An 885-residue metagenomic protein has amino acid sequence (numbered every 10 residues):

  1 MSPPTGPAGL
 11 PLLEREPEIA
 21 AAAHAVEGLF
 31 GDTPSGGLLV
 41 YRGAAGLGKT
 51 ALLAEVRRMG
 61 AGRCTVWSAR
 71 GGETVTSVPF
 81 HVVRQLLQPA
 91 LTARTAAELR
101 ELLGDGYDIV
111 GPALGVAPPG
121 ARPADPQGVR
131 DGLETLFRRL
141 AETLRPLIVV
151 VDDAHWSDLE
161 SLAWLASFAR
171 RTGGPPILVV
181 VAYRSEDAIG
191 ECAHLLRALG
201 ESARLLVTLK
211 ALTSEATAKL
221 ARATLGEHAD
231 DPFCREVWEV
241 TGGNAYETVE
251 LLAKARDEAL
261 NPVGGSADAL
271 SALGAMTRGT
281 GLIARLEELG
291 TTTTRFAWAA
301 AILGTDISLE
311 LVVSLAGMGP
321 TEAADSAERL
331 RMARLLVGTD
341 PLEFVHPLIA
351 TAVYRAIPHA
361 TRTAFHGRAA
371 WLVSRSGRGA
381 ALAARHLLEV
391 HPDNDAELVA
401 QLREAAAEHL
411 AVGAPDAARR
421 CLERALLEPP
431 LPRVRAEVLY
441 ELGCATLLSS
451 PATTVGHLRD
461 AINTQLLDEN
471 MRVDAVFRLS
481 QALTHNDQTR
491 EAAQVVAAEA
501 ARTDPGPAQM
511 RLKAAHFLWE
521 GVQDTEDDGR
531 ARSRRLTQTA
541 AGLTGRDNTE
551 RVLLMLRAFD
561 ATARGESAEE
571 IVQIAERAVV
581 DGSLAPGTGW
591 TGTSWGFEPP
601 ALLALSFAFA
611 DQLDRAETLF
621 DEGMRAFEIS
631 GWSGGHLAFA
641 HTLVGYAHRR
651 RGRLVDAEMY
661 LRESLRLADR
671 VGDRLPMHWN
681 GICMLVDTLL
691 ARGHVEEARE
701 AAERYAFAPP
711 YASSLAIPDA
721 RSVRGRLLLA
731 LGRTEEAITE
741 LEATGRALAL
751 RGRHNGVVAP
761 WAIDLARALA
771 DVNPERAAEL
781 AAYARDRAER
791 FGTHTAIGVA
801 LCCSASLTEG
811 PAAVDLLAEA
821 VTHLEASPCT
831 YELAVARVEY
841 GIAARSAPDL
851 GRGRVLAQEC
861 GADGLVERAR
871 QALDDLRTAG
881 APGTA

Functional and structural regions predicted by a protein language model:
M1-V26, D108-A121, A267, S271-R278 (+1 more regions): Conserved adenine-nucleotide phosphate-binding loops and their immediately adjacent elements
L38, L52-M59, D306, D325-S326 (+15 more regions): Extended alpha-helical scaffolding segments used for macromolecular assembly and cargo binding
R42, W67-T76, Y183-S185, L209: A short hydrophobic beta-strand->loop->alpha-helix junction that borders the nucleotide-binding pocket of P-loop NTPases
L47, A216-T224, H228-R420, R424-L427 (+1 more regions): Short secondary-structure boundary elements
A51, H81, G173-E236, V240 (+3 more regions): Alpha-helical sensor/transducer elements of the RecA-like P-loop NTPase core
L52-P146, W156: Conserved phosphate-binding/catalytic loops and adjacent sensor/switch elements of nucleotide-binding enzymes, spanning
A61-G62, L199, P232, W238 (+6 more regions): Internal alpha-solenoid helical repeat scaffolds
M332, V337, D416, S450 (+6 more regions): Helix-coil-helix junctions within alpha-helical repeat/solenoid scaffolds
